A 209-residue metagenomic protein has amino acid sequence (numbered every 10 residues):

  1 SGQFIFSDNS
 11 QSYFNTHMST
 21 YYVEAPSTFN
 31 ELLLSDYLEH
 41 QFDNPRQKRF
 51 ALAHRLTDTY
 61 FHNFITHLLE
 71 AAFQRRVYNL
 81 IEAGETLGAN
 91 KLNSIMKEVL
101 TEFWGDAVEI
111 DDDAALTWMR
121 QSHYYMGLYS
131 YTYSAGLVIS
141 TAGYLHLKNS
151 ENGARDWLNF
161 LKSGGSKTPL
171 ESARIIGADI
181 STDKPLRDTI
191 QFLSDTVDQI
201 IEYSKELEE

Functional and structural regions predicted by a protein language model:
S1-Y13: Catalytic Zn2+-binding segment of zinc metalloproteases
Q3-I5, F29, H40, H67 (+2 more regions): C-terminal, non-catalytic "cap/extension" segments appended to globular domains
F6, H17-R46, L56-T57, H62 (+1 more regions): Post-HExxH zinc-binding segment in Zn-dependent metallohydrolases
S10-M18, A53-D58, Y78-L80, R120-Q121: Short beta-alpha connecting loops at secondary-structure transitions that line or flank enzyme active sites
S10-T16, E39-L52, S150-W157: Short, glycine/acidic-rich hinge or "gate" loops at secondary-structure transitions that mediate conformational
F14-Y21, Y60, F64, H123-S130: Short, solvent-exposed segments of well-ordered alpha helices
Y21-E24, A51-R55, A89-S94: An alpha-helix initiation/capping motif
H54, D58-E70, Q74: Solvent-exposed, amphipathic alpha-helical "stalk/arm" or coiled-coil-like segments used as scaffolds
